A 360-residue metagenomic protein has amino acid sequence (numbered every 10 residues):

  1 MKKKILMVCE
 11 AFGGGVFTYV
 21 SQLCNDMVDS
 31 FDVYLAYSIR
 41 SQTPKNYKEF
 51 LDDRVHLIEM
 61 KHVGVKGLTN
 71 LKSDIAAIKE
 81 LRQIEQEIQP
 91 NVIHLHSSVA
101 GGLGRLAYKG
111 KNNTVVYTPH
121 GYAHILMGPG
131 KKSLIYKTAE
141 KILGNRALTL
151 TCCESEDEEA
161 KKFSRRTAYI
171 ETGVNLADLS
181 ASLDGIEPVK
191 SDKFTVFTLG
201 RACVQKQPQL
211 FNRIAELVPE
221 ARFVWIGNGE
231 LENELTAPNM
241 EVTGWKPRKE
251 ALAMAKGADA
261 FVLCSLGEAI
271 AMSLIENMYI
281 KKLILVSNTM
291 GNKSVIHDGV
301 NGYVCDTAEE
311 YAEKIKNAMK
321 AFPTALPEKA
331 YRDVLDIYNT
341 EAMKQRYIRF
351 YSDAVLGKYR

Functional and structural regions predicted by a protein language model:
L6-V8, V189-K206, N212-A215: Conserved donor-binding/catalytic core segment of Leloir-type glycosyltransferases
M7-S73, E156-K161, G229-L231: N-terminal strand-loop element at the rim of the active site of nucleotide-sugar-dependent glycosyltransferases
L95-G101, P119: Short His-centered aromatic/hydrophobic patch
S133-L150: Membrane-proximal helix-turn-helix segments that form the acceptor-binding/catalytic region of lipid-linked
N145-Y169, V174-D178: A short, active-site helix/loop in glycosyltransferases that binds the activated sugar's phosphate group
W245, D298-E309, N317-P323: Conserved acidic donor-binding segment of nucleotide-sugar-dependent glycosyltransferases
L266: Aromatic "clamp/platform" in nucleotide-sugar-dependent glycosyltransferases that forms part of the donor/acceptor
L283-V286: Short hydrophobic beta-strand element within catalytic cores of glycosyltransferases and related nucleotide-activated
